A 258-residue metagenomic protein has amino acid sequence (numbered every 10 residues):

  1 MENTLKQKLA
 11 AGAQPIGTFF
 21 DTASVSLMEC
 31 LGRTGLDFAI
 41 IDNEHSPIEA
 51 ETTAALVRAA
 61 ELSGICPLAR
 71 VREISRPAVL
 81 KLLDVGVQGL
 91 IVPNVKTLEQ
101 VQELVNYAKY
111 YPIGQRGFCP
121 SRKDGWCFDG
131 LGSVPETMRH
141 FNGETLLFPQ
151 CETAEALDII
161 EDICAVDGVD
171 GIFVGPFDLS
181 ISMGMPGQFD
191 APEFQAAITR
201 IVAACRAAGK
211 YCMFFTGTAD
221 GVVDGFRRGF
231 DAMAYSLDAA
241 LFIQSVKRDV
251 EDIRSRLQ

Functional and structural regions predicted by a protein language model:
M1-G17, D129-G143, T199-R200, R206-A207: N-terminal amphipathic alpha-helix/helix-capping segment at the start of soluble metabolic enzymes
M1-P67, V71-I74, N106, L147 (+1 more regions): Conserved N-terminal beta1-alpha1 strand-loop-helix module at the mouth
I16-F19, A39-I41, P67-V71, L90-V92 (+4 more regions): Hydrophobic faces of well-ordered beta-strands that scaffold small-molecule active sites in alpha/beta enzyme cores
E29, R33, I74-Q88, V92 (+3 more regions): Catalytic cores of alpha/beta
A50-D84, N106-G114, R139-N142, D190-M213 (+1 more regions): Alpha-helix-loop-beta-strand connector modules within alpha/beta enzyme cores
S75, V105, R116-G130, T145 (+2 more regions): C-terminal alpha-helical cap/extension of soluble enzyme domains
P77, G89-D167, L257: Conserved anion-binding
G89-Q100, I172-I181, F230-D249: Glycine-rich phosphate-binding active-site loops on the catalytic face of alpha/beta enzymes
